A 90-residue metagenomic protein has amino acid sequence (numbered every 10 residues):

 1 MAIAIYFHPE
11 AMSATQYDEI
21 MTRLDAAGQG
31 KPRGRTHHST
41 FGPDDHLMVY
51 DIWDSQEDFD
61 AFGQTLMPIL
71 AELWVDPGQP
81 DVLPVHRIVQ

Functional and structural regions predicted by a protein language model:
M1-Y50, D54-P68, W74-Q90: Short S/T/G/P-rich N-terminal loop/turn motif that feeds into the first structured element of a domain
